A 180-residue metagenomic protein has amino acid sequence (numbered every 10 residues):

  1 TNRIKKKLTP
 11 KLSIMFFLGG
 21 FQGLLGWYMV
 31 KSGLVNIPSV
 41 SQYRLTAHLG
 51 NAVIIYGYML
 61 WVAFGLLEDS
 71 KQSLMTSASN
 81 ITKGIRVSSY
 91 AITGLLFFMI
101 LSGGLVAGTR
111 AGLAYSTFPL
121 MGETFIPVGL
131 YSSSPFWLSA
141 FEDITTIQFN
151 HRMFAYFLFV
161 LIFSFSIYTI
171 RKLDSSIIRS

Functional and structural regions predicted by a protein language model:
T1-S180: Polytopic transmembrane helical bundles with strong interfacial aromatic enrichment
